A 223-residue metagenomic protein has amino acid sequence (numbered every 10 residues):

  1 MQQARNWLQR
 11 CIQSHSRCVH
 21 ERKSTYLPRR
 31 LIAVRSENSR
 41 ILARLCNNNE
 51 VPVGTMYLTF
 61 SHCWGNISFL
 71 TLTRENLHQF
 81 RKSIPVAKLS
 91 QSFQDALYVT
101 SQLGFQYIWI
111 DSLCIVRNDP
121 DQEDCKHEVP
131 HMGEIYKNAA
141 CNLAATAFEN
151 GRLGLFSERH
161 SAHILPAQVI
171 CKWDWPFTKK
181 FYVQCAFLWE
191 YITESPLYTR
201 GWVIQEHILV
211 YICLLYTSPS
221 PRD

Functional and structural regions predicted by a protein language model:
M1-Y107, P120, N150-R152, A162-C171: Metal-dependent phosphate/diphosphate-handling catalytic cores characterized by acidic Asp/Glu clusters
C63, L113, R222: Anionic group-transfer/hydrolysis microenvironments
R81-L215: Intrinsically disordered, low-complexity acidic segments that are enriched in bulky aromatics
Y216-D223: Conserved small/polar residues in nucleotide/adenosyl-binding loops
